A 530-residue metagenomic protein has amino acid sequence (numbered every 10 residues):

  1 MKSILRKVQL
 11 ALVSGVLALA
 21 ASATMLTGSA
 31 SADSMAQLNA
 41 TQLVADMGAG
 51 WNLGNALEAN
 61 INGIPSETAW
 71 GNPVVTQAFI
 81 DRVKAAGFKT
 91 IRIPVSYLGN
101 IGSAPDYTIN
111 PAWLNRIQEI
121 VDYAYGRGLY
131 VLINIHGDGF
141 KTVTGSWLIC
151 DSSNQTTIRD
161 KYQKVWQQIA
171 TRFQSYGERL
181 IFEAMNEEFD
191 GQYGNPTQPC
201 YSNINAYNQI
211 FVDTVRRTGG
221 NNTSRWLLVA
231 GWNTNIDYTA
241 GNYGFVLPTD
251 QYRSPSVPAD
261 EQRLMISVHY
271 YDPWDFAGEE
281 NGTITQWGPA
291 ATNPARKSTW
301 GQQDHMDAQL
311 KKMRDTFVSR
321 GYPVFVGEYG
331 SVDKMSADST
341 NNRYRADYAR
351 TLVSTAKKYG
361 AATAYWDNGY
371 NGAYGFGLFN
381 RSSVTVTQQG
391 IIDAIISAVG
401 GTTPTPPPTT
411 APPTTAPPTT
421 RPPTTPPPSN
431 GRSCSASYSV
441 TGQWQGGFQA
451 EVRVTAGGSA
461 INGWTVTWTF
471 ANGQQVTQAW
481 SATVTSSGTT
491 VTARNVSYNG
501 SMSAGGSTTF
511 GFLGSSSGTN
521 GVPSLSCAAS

Functional and structural regions predicted by a protein language model:
M1-A32, T410, T414-T415, T419-T420: Secretory targeting and sorting signals
L38-T239, G372, V386, G390-I391 (+1 more regions): Active-site mouth of glycoside hydrolases
I64, N72-P73, K164-Q167, T171-R179 (+1 more regions): Extracellular glycoside hydrolase catalytic/binding regions
S336-T420: Aromatic-rich peripheral "rim/lid" segments of glycoside hydrolase catalytic domains that contact and position glycan
S435, T509-S530: Terminal connector regions
W444-E451, T508: Short, solvent-exposed loop/turn segments enriched in Ser/Thr/Gly
A460-S487, A528: Short acidic, flexible loop segments centered on an aromatic residue
Q478-S516: Intrinsically disordered, low-complexity Pro/Gly/Ser/Thr-rich segments with frequent PxxP/GP/PP motifs and embedded
